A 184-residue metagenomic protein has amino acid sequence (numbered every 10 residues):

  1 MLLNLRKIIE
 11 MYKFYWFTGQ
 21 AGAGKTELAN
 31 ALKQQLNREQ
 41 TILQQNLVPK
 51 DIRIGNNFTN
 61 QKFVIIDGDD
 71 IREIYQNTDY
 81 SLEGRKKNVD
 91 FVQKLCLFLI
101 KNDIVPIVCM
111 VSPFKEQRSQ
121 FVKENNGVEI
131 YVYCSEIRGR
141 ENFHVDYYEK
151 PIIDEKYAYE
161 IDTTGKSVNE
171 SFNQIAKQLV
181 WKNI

Functional and structural regions predicted by a protein language model:
M1-F14, T41-N46: Extreme N-terminal, non-catalytic leader segments that precede Walker-type/kinase nucleotide-binding cores
F17: Hydrophobic anchor at the beta1->P-loop junction of P-loop NTPases
Q20: P-loop (Walker A) phosphate-binding loop of NTP-binding proteins
A23: ATP-binding Walker
T26: Walker A/P-loop
N30-K94: Conserved substrate/cofactor phosphate-moiety recognition/catalytic segment in nucleotide-dependent phosphotransferases
I74, L82-N125, E136: Glycine-rich phosphate-binding loop used to anchor ATP phosphates in small-molecule kinases, encompassing both
Y133-I184: Small-molecule kinase domains that catalyze NTP-dependent phosphoryl transfer to phosphate-bearing small molecules
